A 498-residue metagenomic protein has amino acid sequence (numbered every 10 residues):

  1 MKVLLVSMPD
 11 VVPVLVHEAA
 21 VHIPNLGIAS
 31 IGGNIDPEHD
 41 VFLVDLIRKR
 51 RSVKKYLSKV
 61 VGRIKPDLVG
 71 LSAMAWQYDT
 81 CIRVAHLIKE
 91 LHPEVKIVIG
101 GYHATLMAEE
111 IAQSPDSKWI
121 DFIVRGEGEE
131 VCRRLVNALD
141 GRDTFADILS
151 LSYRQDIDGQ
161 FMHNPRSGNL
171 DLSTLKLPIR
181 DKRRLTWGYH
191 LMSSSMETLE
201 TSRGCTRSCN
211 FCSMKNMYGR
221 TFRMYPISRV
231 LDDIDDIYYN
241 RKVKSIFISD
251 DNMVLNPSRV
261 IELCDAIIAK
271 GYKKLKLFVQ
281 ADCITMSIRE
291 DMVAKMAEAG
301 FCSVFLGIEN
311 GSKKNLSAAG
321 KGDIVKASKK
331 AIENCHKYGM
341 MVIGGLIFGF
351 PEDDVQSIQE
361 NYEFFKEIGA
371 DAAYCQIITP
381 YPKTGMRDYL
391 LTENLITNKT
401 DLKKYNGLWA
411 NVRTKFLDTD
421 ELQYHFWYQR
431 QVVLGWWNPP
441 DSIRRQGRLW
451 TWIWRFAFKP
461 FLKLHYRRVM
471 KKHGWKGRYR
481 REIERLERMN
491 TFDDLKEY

Functional and structural regions predicted by a protein language model:
L4, P9-V12, V16-H17, F145-I148 (+1 more regions): N-terminal [4Fe-4S]-dependent radical SAM core
L4-L5, H17, S58-V61, D67 (+2 more regions): Radical SAM enzyme core and accessory elements
D10-V14, M107-A108, R207, S258 (+4 more regions): Flexible glycine/acidic-rich beta-alpha junction loops that bind and position SAM and/or redox cofactors in anaerobic
V14-I28: Glycine- and acidic-residue-enriched helix-capping/strand-helix junction motifs
I23, S173, L177-I343, F350 (+2 more regions): Radical SAM [4Fe-4S] cluster-binding motif and immediate context
N34-G168, Q376-T379, K383: Glycine-rich beta-alpha loop elements in corrinoid/cobalamin-binding modules across cobalamin-dependent enzymes
K65-V69, V243, A370: Proline-aspartate-enriched helix->loop->beta-strand connector
A108-S114, E352-K366: Catalytic cores of alpha/beta
